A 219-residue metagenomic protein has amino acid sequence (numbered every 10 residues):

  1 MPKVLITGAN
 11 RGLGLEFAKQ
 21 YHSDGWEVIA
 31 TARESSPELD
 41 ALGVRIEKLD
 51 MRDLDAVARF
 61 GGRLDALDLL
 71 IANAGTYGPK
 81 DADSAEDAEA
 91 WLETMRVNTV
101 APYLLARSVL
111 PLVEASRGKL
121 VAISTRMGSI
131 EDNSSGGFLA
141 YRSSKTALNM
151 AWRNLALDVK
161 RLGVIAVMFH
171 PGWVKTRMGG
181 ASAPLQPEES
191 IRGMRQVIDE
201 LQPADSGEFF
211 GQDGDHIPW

Functional and structural regions predicted by a protein language model:
T7, L67-G75, N98, A122 (+1 more regions): Rossmann-fold scaffold of SDR-type NAD(P)-dependent oxidoreductases
N10-Y21: N-terminal Rossmann NAD(P)H-binding glycine-rich loop of SDR-like oxidoreductase domains
Y21-L39: Conserved glycine-rich Rossmann-like NAD(P)H-binding loop of the short-chain dehydrogenase/reductase
L42-D55: Rossmann-fold cofactor-recognition segment
A56-R59, A101-S108: Conserved mid-core alpha-helix of short-chain dehydrogenase/reductase
I71, L105-V109, V113, A151-W152: Hydrophobic positions on the long internal alpha-helix of Rossmann-like NAD(P)-dependent oxidoreductase domains
T76, D83-M95, V100-L104, R117-K160: Catalytic loop of short-chain dehydrogenase/reductase
M168-P171, G180-W219: C-terminal helical subdomain
